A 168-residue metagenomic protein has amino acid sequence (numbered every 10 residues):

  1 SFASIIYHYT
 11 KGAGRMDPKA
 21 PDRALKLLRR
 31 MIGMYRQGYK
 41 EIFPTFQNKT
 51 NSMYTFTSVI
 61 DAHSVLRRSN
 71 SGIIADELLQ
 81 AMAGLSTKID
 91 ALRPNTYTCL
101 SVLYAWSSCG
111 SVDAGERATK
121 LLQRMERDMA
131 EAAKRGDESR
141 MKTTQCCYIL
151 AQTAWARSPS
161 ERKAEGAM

Functional and structural regions predicted by a protein language model:
F2-A3, Y7, A24, Y39 (+10 more regions): Pentatricopeptide repeat
I6-R15, L25-M31, Y35, T57-R67 (+7 more regions): The core hydrophobic/aromatic register in alpha-helical repeat solenoids, strongest for pentatricopeptide repeats
G14-K19, R68-N70, L92-R93, S111-D113 (+2 more regions): Short coil/turn and helix-start
K19, E41, G72-I73, A105-S107 (+4 more regions): Generic detector of ordered, mature protein regions
R36-F43, T87, A130, K134-G136 (+1 more regions): Ankyrin repeat arrays, specifically the small/polar loop and inter-repeat linker segments at the C-terminal end of each
K120, A130, R135, C146 (+1 more regions): Short amphipathic alpha-helical "recognition" segments used for binding
